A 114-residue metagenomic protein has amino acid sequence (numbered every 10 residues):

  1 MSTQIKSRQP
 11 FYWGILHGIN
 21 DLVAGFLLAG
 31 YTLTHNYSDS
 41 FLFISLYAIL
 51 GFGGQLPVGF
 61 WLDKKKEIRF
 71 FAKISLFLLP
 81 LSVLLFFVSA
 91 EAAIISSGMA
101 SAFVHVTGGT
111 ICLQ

Functional and structural regions predicted by a protein language model:
T3-A48: Helix-loop boundary and gating motifs at the non-cytosolic
F26, G30, P57, V106-G108: Transmembrane alpha-helix boundary/hinge residues in polytopic small-molecule transporters
T32, G59-D63, L113: Membrane-water interface at transmembrane helix exits
F41-D63: Central cavity-lining transmembrane alpha-helices of secondary-active solute carriers, predominantly the Major
D63-L76: Cytoplasmic membrane-interface "Motif A"-like loop-to-helix N-cap segments of 12-TM Major Facilitator Superfamily
L76-E91: C-terminal ends and interior cores of transmembrane alpha-helices in multi-pass membrane transporters/permeases
A92-S97: Paired small-residue
F103-Q114: Intracellular juxtamembrane helix-capping segments at the cytosolic ends of symmetry-related transmembrane helices
